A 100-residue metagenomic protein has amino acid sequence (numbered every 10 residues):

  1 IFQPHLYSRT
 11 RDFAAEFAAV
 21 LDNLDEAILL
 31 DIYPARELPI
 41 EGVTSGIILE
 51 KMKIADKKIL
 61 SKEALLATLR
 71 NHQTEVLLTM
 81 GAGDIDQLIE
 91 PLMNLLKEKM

Functional and structural regions predicted by a protein language model:
I1-M100: ATP-dependent carboxylate-amine ligase
